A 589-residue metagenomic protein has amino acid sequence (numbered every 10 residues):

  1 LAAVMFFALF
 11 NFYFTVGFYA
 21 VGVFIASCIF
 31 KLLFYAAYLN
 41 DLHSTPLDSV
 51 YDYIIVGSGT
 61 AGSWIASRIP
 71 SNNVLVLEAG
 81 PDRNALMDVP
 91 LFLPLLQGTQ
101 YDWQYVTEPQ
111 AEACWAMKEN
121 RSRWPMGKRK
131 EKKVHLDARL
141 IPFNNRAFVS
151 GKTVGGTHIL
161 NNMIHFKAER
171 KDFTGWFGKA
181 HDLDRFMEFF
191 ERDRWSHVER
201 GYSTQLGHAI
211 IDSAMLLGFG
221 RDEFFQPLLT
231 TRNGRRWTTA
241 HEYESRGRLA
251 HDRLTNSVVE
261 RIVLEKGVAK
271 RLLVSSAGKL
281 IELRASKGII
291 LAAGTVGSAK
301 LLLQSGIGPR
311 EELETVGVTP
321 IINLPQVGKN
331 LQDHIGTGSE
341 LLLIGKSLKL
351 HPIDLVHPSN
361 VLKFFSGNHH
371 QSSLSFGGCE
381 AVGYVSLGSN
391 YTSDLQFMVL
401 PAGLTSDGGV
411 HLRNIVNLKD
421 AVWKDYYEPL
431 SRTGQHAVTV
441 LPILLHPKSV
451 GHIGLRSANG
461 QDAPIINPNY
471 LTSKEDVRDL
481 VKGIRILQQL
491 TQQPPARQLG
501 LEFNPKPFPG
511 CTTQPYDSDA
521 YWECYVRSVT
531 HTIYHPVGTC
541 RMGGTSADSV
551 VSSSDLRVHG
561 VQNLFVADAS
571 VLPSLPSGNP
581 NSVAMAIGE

Functional and structural regions predicted by a protein language model:
A2-E589: N-terminal redox-cofactor-binding region of secreted/periplasmic oxidoreductases
